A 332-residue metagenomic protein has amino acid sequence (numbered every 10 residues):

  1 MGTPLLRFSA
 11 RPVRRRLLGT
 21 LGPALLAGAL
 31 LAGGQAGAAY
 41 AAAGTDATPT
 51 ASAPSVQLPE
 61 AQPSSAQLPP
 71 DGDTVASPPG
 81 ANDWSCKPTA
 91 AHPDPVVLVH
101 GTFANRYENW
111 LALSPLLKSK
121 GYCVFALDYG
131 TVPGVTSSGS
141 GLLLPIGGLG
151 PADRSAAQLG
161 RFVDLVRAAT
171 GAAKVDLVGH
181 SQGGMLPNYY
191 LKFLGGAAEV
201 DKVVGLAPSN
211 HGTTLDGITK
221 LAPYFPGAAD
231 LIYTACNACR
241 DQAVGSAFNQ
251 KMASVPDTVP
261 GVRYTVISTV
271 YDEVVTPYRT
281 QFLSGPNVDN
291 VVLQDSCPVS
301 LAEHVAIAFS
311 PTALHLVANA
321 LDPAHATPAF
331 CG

Functional and structural regions predicted by a protein language model:
M1-A42: Secretory targeting and sorting signals
A39-A81, C86-P88, A168, H211 (+3 more regions): Composition-driven, intrinsically disordered low-complexity tracts enriched in small residues
L58-T74, N82-K174, L221: Active-site catalytic motif of lipid deacylating hydrolases and related acyltransferases
P88-H92, L117-S119, A169-T170, V178-G179 (+3 more regions): Extracellular/periplasmic catalytic domains that process cell-envelope and extracellular macromolecules
V97, F125, V204, T265-I267 (+1 more regions): Hydrophobic/aromatic beta-strand patches that form the interior of the parallel beta-sheet core in alpha/beta enzyme
H100, V124, G147, A152-M252: Serine-dependent carboxylesterase/thioesterase catalytic core of lipase-like alpha/beta-hydrolase/SGNH enzymes
T136-S140, T213-T219, T276-T280, A302-E303: Short aromatic-enriched loop/helix-cap "lid" or pocket-rim segments at secondary-structure transitions that line
F225, V259-G332: C-terminal catalytic-base region of ester-bond hydrolases, centering on the histidine of the charge-relay
